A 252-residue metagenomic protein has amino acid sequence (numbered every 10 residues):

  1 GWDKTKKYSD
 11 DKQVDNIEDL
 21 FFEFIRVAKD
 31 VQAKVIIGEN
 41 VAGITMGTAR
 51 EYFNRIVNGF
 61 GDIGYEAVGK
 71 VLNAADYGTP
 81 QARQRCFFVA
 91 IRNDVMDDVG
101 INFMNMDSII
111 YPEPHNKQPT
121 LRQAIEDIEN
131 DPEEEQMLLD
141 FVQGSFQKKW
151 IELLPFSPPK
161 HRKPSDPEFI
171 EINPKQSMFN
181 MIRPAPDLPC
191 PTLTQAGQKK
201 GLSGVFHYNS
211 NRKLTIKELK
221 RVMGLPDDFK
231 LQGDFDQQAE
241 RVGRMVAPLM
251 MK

Functional and structural regions predicted by a protein language model:
G1-I182: Class I S-adenosyl-L-methionine
D140-K252: C-terminal target-recognition/interaction regions appended to catalytic cores
